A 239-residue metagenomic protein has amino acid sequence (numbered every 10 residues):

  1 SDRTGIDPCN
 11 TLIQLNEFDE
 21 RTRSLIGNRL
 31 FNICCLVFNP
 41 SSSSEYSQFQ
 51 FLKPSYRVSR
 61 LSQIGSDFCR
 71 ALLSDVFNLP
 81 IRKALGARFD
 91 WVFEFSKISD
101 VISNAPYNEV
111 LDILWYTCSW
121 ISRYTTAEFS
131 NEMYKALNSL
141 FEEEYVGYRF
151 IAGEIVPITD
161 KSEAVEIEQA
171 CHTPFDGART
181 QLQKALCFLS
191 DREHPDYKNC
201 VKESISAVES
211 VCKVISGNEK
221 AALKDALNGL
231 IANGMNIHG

Functional and structural regions predicted by a protein language model:
S1-N32, F38, A152, V156-T159 (+1 more regions): Long, charged low-complexity segments
N16-D19, F77, L186: Generic low-complexity, intrinsically disordered sequence content enriched in small uncharged/hydrophobic residues
E17-E20, S24, N104, H172 (+1 more regions): Charge-dense, low-complexity intrinsically disordered segments
G27, N32-T180: Internal, Lys/Arg-enriched amphipathic helical interaction segments that engage polyanionic partners
A170-G239: Amphipathic, oligomerization/interface secondary-structure segments
